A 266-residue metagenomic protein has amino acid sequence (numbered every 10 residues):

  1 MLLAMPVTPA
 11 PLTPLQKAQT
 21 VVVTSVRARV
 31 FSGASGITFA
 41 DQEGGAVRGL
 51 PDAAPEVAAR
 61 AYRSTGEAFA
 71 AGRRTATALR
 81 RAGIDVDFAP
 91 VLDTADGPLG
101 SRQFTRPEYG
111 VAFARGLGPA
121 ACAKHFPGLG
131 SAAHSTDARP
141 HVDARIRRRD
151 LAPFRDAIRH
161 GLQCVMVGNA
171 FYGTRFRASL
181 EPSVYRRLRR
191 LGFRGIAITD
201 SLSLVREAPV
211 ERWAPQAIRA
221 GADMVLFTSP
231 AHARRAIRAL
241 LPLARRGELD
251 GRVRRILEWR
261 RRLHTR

Functional and structural regions predicted by a protein language model:
M1-D52, R266: N-terminal hydrophobic targeting/anchoring segments and the immediately downstream early-domain regions of hydrolases
T13, R48, E108-P242: Second-shell residues forming the walls of enzyme active-site clefts
Q19-S32, G36-G44, V86-P90, A121-A123 (+3 more regions): Hydrophobic faces of well-ordered beta-strands that scaffold small-molecule active sites in alpha/beta enzyme cores
G45-L50, E56, A95-D96, R235: Short active-site-adjacent helix-start/loop capping segments
D52-A53, D85-Q103, A120-P140: Active-site-proximal loop/short-helix segments that contain or immediately flank catalytic acid/base residue(s)
P55-G66, R102: N-terminal alpha-helical segment of soluble enzymes
Y62-T77, P107-E108: Glycine-rich anion/phosphate-binding loops
L241-R266: Mid-to-C-terminal alpha-helical segments outside catalytic/metal-binding sites
